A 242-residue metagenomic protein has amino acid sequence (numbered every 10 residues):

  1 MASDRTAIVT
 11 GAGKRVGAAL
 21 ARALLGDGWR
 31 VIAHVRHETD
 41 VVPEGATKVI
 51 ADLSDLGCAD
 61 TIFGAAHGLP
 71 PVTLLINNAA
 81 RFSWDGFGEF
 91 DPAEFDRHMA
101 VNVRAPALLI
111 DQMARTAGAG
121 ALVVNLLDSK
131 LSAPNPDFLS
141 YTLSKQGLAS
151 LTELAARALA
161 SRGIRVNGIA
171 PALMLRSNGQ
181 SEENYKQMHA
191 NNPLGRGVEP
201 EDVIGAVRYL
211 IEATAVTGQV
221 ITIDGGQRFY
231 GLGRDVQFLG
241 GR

Functional and structural regions predicted by a protein language model:
G13-K14: Conserved glycine-rich cofactor-binding loop
N78-W84, G226: Conserved NAD(P)H cofactor-binding loop of Rossmann-fold oxidoreductase domains
G86-F87, E94-D96, M188: Substrate-binding pocket helix/loop in short-chain dehydrogenase/reductase
L122-S161, L173: Catalytic loop of short-chain dehydrogenase/reductase
A149, L159-M174, V216-I223: Conserved Rossmann-fold SDR core element
N192-V203: A conserved structural motif in NAD(P)-dependent oxidoreductases
E201-I223, R228-F229: C-terminal substrate-recognition "lid" of short-chain dehydrogenase/reductases
